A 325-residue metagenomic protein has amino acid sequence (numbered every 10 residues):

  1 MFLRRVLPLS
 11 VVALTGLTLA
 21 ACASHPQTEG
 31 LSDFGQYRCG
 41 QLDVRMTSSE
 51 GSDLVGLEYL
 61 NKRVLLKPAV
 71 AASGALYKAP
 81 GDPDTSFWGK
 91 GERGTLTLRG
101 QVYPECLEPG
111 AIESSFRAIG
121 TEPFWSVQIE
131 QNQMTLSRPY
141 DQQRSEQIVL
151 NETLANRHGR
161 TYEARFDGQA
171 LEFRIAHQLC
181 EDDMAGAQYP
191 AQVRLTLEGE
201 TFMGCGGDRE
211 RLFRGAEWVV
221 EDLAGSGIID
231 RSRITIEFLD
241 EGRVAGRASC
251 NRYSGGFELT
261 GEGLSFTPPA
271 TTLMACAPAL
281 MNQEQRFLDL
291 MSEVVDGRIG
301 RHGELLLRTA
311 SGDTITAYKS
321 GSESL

Functional and structural regions predicted by a protein language model:
M1-V11: Bacterial N-terminal signal peptides that target proteins for export
E29-F34, L65-K67, A75-L76, F87-A118 (+3 more regions): Lipid interaction determinants
E29-T47: Post-signal peptide N-terminal segment of mature Sec-exported envelope proteins
R38, E58-K78, Q128-A170, S254-G255: Central antiparallel beta-sheet cores of small beta-barrel/beta-sandwich binding domains
G110-P139: An ectodomain-focused feature that recognizes extracytoplasmic/extracellular
G168, E172-E181: Acidic, glycine-rich flexible loop segments
